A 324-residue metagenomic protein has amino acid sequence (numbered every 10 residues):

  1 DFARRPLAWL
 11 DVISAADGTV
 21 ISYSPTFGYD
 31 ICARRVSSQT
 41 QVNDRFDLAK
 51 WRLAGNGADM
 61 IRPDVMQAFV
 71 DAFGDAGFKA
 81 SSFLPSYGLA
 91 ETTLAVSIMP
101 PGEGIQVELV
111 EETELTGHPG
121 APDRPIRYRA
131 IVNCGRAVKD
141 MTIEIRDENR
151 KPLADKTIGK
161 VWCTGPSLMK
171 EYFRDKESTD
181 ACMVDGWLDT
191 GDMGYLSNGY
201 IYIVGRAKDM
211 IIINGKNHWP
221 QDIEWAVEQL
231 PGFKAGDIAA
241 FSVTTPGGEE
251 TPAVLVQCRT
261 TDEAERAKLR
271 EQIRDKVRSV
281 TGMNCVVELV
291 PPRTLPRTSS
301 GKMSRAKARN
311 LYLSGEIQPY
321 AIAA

Functional and structural regions predicted by a protein language model:
D1-S38, R52-G55, L84: AMP-binding/adenylate-forming
F2, T19-S22, G55-R62, V132-N133 (+4 more regions): Hydrophobic alpha-helical scaffolding
S14, T19-Y23, Y29, A33 (+4 more regions): AMP-binding/adenylate-forming catalytic core of the ANL superfamily
S22, W51-G57, F83-Y87, V161 (+2 more regions): Extended hydrophobic secondary-structure segments that form protein cores and membrane-embedded regions
V42-K50, G77-F78: Short, conserved loop/helix-junction motifs that constitute active-site signature segments in enzyme catalytic cores
R52-A54, I61-Y200, K208-M210: Conserved AMP-binding/adenylate-forming
E144, K151, Y200-Y202, K216 (+2 more regions): Residue-level signal for well-ordered, solvent-exposed loop/turn and beta-edge residues enriched in charged/polar side
D237-S242, A253-V254, R274-A324: Conserved C-terminal "lid"/linker of ANL adenylate-forming enzymes
